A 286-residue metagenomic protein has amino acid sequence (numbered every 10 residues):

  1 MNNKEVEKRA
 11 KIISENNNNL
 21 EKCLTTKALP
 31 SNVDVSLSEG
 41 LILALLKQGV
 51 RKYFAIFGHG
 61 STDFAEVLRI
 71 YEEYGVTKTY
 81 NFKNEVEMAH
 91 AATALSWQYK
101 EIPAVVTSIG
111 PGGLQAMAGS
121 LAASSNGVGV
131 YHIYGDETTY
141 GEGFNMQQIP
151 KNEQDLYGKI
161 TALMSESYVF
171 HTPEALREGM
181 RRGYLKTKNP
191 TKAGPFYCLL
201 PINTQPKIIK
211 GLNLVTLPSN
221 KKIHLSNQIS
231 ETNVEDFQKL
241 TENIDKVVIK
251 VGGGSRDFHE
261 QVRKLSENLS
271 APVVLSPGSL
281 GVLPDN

Functional and structural regions predicted by a protein language model:
N2-N286: N-terminal alpha/beta PP-like core and its mobile active-site loop of ThDP/TPP-dependent enzymes
